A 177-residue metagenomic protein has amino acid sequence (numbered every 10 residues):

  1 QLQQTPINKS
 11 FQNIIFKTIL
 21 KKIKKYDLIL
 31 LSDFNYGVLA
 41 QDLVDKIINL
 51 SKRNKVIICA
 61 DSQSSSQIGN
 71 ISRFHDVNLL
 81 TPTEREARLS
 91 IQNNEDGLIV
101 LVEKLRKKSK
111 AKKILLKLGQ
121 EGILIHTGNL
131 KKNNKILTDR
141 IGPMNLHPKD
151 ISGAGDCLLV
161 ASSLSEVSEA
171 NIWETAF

Functional and structural regions predicted by a protein language model:
Q1-L30: Conserved N-terminal subdomain of the carbohydrate kinase-like
L2, F34, Q63-S65, R85: Active-site beta-loop-alpha junctions enriched in small/polar residues
L2, P82, I141-M144: Active-site donor-binding loop signature of nucleotide-sugar glycosyltransferases
I14, K25, S32, D42-I57 (+2 more regions): Conserved phosphate-binding/catalytic region of the ribokinase-like
K22, A87-R88: Core Rossmann-like FAD-binding/catalytic domain of the broad FAD-dependent monooxygenase superfamily
I29-S32, T83: Residue-level signal for inorganic ion chemistry
Y36-D42, S90-Q92: Glycine/threonine-rich flexible loop motifs
D76-R85: Non-cysteine beta-strand/loop elements that form the S-adenosyl-L-methionine
